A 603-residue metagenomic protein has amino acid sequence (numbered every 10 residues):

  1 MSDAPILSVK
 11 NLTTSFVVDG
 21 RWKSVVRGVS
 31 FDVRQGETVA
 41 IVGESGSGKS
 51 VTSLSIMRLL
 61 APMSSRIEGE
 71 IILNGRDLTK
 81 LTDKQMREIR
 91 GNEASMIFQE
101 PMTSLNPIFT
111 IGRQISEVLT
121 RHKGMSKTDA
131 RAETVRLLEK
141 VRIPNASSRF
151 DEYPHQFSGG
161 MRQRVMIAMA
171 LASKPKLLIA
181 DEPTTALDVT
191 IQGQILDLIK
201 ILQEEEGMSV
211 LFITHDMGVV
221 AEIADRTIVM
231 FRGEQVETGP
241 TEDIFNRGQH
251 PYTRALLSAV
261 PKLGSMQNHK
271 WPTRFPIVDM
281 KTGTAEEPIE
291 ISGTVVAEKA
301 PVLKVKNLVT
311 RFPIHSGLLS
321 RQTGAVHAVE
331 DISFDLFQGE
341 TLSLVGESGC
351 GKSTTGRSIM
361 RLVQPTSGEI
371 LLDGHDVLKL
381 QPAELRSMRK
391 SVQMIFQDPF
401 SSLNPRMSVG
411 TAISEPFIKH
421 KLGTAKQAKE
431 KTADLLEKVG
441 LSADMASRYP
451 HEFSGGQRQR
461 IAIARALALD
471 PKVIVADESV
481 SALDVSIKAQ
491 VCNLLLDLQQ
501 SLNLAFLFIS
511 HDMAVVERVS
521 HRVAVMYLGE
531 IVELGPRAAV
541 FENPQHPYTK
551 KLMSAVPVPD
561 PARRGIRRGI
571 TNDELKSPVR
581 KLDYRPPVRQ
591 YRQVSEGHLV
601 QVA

Functional and structural regions predicted by a protein language model:
D3-P5, W22, P144-S148, T241-K304 (+2 more regions): Short catalytic/signature loops enriched in Gly
K23, S65, L78-S95, R121 (+6 more regions): ABC ATPase NBD coupling module
R66-D77, G368-D376: Conserved ABC transporter NBD signature motif
R76-D77, D129-S148, H375-D376, Q427-D444 (+1 more regions): Conserved ABC ATPase "signature" region
G91, H155, S173, H451 (+2 more regions): Conserved signature/switch motifs of ABC ATPase nucleotide-binding domains
A172-K176, A468-K472, K488: A short, proline-enriched helix->beta-strand linker immediately N-terminal to the Walker B motif in ABC-type P-loop
